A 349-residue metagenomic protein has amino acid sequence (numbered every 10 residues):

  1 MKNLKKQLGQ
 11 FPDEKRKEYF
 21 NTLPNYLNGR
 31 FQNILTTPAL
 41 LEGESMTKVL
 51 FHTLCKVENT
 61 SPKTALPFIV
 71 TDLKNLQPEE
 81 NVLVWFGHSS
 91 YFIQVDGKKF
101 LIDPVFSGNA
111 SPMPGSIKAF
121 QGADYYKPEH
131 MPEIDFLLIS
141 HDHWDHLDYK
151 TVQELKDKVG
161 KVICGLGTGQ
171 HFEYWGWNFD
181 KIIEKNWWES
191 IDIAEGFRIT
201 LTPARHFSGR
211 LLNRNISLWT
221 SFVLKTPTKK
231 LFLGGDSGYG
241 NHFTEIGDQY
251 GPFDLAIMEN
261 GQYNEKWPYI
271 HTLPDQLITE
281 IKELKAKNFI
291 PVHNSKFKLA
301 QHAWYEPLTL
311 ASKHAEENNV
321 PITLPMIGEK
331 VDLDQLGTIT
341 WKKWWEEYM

Functional and structural regions predicted by a protein language model:
M1-I117, D124-K127, T226-L233, D254-G261 (+1 more regions): Metallo-beta-lactamase
K6, F11-E14, Y19-F31, M131 (+4 more regions): Cap/insert and terminal regions of metallo-dependent hydrolase folds
L23, S116-C164, G251-I257: Active-site metal-binding motif and surrounding structural segment of the metallo-beta-lactamase
E58-E80, H130, C164-K229, L310-E329 (+1 more regions): Metallo-beta-lactamase
S90-Q94, D192-F253, P268-Q276: Catalytic core of the metallo-beta-lactamase
I93, D103, H141, D148 (+6 more regions): Divalent metal-coordination and catalytic microenvironments
F106-A123, G209-N213, N264-I270, K298: Acidic/histidine-rich helix-loop elements that form or flank divalent-metal/phosphate-binding sites at the catalytic
D148-D157, L299-T309, D334-Q335: Metal-dependent catalytic neighborhoods of phosphoester/phosphodiester hydrolases
